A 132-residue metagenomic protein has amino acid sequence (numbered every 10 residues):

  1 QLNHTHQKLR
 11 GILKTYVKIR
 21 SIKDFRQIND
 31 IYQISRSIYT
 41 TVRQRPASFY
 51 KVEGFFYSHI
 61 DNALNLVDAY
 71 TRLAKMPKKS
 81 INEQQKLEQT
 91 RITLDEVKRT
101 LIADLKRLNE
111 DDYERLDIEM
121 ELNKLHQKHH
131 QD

Functional and structural regions predicted by a protein language model:
Q1-Q44: Membrane-proximal, non-transmembrane interface segments of integral membrane proteins
R26-V42, P46-D132: Soluble C-terminal extramembrane regulatory/interaction domains of multi-pass membrane proteins
